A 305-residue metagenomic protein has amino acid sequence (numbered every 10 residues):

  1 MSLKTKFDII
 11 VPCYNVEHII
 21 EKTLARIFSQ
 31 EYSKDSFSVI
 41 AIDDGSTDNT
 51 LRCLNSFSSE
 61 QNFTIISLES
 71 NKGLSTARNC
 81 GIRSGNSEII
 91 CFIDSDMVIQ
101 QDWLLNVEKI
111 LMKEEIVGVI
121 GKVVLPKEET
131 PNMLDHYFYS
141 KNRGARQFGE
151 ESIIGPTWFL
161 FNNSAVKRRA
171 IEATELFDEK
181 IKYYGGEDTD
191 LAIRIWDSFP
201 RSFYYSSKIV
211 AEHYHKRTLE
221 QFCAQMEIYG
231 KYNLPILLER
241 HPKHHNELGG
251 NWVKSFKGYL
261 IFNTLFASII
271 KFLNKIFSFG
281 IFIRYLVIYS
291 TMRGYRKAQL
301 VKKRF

Functional and structural regions predicted by a protein language model:
V16-Q30: Short, well-formed alpha-helical segments that are part of the catalytic scaffolds of diverse glycosyltransferases
R26, D43-R52, S70, M97: A conserved acidic beta->alpha catalytic loop
L68-G85, P156: Glycine-rich, basic loop-to-helix element that forms the pyrophosphate-binding segment of sugar-nucleotide handling
I90: Short aromatic/hydrophobic "clamp" motif used to bind/position activated sugar donors
D102-L134: Conserved donor NDP-sugar-binding/catalytic core segment of glycosyltransferases
G121-K122, F138-P156: Short, flexible, basic/aromatic active-site loop/helix in glycosyltransferases
Y183-L191: Acidic donor-binding loop at a coil-to-helix junction in glycosyltransferase catalytic cores that engages
E227-K231, N246-F305: Non-catalytic, C-terminal membrane-associated alpha-helical segments of glycosyltransferases
